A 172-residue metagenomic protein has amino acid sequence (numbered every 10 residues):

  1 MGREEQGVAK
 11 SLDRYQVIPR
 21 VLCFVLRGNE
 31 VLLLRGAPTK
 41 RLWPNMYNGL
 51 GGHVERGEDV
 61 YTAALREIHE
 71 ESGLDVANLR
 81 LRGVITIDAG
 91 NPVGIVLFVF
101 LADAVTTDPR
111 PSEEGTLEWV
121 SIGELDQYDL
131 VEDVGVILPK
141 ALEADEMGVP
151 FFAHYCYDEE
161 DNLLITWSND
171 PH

Functional and structural regions predicted by a protein language model:
G2-A9, R82: Short Pro/Gly-enriched beta-strand edge/turn motifs at strand-loop
G7-L32, H53: Conserved N-terminal beta-strand and adjoining loop/helix that marks the start of the Nudix/MutT-like hydrolase domain
S11, R82-A89: Short, solvent-exposed loop/turn elements at beta->coil junctions and helix N-caps that rim active or binding pockets
R14-Q16, E30-L32, K40-R41, R66-E70 (+1 more regions): Recognition helices and adjacent regulatory flanks at domain boundaries
P44-M46: A positional/architectural concept
V54-A77, I87-A141, L163-H172: Unchanged
A144-H172: Charged phosphate-binding loop/patch that engages nucleotide di/tri-phosphates or the phosphate backbone of nucleic
